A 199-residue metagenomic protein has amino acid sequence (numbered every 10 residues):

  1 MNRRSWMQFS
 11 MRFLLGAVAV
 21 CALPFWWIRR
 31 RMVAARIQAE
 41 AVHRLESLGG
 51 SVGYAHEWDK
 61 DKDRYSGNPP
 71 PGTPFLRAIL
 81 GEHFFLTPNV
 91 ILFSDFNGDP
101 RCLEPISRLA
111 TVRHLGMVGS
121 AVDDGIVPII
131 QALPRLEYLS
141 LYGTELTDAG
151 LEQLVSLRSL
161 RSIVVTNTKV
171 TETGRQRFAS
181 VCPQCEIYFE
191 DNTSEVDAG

Functional and structural regions predicted by a protein language model:
N2-H56: Cullin-RING E3 adaptor/co-adaptor recruitment helices
S47-A132, E137-Y142: LRR N-terminal entry segment and analogous cap-like coil->beta motifs
R101-C102, D123-I126, L146-G150, T171-R177: The leucine-rich repeat
P134-K169: Ankyrin-repeat and related helical/solenoid repeat scaffolds used for protein-protein interactions
V155-A198: Leucine-rich solenoid repeat scaffolds
